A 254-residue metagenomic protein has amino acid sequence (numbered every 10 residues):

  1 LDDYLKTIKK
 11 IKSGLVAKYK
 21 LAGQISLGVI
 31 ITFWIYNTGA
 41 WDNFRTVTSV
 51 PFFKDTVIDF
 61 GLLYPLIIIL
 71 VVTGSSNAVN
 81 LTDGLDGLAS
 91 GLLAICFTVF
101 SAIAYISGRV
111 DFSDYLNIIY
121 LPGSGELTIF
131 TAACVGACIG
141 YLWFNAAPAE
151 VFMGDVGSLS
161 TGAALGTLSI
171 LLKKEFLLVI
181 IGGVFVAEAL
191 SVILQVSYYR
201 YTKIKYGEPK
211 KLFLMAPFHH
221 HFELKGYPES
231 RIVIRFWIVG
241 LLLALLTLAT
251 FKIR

Functional and structural regions predicted by a protein language model:
L1-L5: Central hydrophobic cores of alpha-helical transmembrane segments in multi-pass inner-membrane proteins across all
K6-V16, V50-I58, K203: Membrane interface segments of multi-pass transport proteins and intramembrane proteases
L15-S26, D86-L92: Alpha-helical transmembrane segments and their helix-start/interface "positive-inside/aromatic belt" motifs in integral
Y19, D59-L63: Membrane-entry segments of alpha-helical transmembrane domains in multi-pass membrane proteins
Y19-S26, G39, S49-F52: Glycine-rich, mobile lid/loop segments that gate access to catalytic sites or pores
I31-T48, L63, I67-I68, S75-A78 (+1 more regions): Alpha-helical transmembrane segments
T56, T73-N80: P-loop potassium selectivity filter motif centered on the GYG triad
